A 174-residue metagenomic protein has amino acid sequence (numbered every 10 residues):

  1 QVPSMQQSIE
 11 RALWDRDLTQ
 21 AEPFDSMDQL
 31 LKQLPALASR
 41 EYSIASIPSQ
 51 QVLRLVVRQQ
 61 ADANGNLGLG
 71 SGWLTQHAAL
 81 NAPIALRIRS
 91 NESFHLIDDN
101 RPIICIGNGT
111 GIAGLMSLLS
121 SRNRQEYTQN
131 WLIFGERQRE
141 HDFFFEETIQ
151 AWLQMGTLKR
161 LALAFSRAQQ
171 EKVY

Functional and structural regions predicted by a protein language model:
Q1-Y174: FNR-like FAD-binding dehydrogenase module
